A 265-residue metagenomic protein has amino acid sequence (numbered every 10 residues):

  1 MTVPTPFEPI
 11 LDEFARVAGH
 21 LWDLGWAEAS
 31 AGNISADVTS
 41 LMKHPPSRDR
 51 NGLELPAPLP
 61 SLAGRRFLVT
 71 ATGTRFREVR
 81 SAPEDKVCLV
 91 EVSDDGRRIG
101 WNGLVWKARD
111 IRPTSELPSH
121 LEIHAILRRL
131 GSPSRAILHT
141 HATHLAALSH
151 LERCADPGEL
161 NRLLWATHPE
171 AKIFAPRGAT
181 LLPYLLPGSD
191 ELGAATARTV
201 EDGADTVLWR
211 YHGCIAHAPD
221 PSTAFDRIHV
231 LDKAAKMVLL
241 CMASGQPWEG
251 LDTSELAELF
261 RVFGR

Functional and structural regions predicted by a protein language model:
M1-R265: Glycine-rich flexible loops
